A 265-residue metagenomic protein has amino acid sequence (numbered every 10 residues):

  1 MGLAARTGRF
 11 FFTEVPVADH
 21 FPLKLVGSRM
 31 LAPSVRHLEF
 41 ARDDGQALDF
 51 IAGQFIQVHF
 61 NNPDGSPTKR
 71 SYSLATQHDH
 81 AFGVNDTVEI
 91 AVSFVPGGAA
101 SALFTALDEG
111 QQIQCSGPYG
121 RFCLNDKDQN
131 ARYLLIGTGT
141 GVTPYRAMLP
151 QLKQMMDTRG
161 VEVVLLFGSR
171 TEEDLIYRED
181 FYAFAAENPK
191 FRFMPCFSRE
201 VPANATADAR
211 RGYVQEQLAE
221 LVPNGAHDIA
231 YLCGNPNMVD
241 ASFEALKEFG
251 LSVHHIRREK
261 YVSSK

Functional and structural regions predicted by a protein language model:
G2-L3, G8-F10, P16-P22, V163-K265: Reductase modules of NAD(P)H-dependent flavoproteins
L3-E109, S198: Ferredoxin-reductase
P118-D128: A short, basic/flexible loop-to-alpha-helix module at the beginning of a structural domain
D126-A131, N224-H227: Short helix-loop-beta connector
R132-I136, Y231: Conserved beta-strand elements of the Class I
T138-T143: Ser/Thr-glycine-rich phosphate-binding loops at phosphate-binding pockets of nucleotides, nucleotide cofactors
P144-M156: Histidine-anchored nucleotide/phosphate-binding helix
